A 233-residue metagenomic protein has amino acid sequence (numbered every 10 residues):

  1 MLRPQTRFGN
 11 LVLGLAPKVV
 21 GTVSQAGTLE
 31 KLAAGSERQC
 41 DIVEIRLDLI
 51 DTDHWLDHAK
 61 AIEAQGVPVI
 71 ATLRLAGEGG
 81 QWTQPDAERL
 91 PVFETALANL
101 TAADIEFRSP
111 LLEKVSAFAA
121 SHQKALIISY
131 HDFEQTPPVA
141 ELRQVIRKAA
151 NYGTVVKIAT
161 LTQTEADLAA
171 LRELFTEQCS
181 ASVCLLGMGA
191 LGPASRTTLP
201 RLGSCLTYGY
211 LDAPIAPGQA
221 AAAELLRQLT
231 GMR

Functional and structural regions predicted by a protein language model:
M1-E30: N-terminal amphipathic alpha-helix/helix-capping segment at the start of soluble metabolic enzymes
L13-V20, Q65-G79, H122-H131, C179-L185: Short beta-strand/loop segments at the ligand-binding rim of alpha/beta enzyme cores
T22-S24, I42-D51, T72, W82 (+5 more regions): Catalytic beta/alpha-barrel core
V23-E37, H54, Q84-E94, P138-R147: Short, acidic/polar
Q39-D41, Q65-V67, L97-A102, F118-I128 (+3 more regions): Glycine-enriched alpha-helix->loop->beta-strand junction motifs that scaffold or abut catalytic
L49-A64, F107-H122, P137-E141, Q163-F175 (+1 more regions): Active-site-adjacent beta->alpha loops and helix N-cap segments on the catalytic face of soluble alpha/beta enzymes
H54-A98: N-terminal active-site wall of soluble small-molecule enzyme domains
A169, E173-R233: C-terminal alpha-helical cap/extension of soluble enzyme domains
